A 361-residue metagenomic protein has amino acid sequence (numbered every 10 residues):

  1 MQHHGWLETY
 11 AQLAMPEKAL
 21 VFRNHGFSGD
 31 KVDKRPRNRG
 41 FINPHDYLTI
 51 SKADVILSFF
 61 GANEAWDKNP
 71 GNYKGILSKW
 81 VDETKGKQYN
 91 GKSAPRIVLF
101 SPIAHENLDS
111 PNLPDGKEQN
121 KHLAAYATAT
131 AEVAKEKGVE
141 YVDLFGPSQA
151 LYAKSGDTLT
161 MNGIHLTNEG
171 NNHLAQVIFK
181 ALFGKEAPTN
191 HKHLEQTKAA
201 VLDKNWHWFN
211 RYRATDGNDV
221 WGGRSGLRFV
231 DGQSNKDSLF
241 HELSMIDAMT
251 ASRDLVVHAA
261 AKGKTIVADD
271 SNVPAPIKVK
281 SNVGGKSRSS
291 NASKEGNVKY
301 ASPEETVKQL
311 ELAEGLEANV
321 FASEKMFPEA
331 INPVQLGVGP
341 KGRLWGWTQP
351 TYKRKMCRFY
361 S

Functional and structural regions predicted by a protein language model:
M1-G26, P44-K52, I56, L174: Serine-esterase "nucleophile elbow" of acetyl-processing enzymes
M1-Q2, F27-D33, V55, G61-D67 (+6 more regions): Solvent-exposed loop/turn segments at secondary-structure junctions within structured extracellular/periplasmic domains
H4, D157-K299: Conserved catalytic region of serine esterases and O-acyltransferases that act on ester linkages in lipids
H4, E8, F41, H45 (+5 more regions): Extracytoplasmic/secreted envelope proteins and their assembly/folding machinery, especially bacterial periplasmic
V21, N282-S361: Beta-propeller domains with acidic blade repeats across secreted/periplasmic ectodomains and cytosolic WD/CNH propellers
V21-G26, D54-F60, R96-S101, E140-D143 (+3 more regions): Structural recognition of the beta-strand scaffold that forms the well-ordered cores of secreted hydrolase catalytic
K85-R96: A short helix->loop->beta-strand "cap" motif at the edges of active sites that frequently abuts
N107-L144: Substrate-gating cap/lid alpha-helix
